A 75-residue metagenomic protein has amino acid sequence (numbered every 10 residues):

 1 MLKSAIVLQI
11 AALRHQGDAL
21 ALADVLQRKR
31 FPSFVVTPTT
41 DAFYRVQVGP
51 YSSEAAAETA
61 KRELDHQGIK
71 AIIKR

Functional and structural regions predicted by a protein language model:
M1-I6, R14-R75: Extracytoplasmic
A11: Conserved beta3-strand ATP-binding lysine motif
